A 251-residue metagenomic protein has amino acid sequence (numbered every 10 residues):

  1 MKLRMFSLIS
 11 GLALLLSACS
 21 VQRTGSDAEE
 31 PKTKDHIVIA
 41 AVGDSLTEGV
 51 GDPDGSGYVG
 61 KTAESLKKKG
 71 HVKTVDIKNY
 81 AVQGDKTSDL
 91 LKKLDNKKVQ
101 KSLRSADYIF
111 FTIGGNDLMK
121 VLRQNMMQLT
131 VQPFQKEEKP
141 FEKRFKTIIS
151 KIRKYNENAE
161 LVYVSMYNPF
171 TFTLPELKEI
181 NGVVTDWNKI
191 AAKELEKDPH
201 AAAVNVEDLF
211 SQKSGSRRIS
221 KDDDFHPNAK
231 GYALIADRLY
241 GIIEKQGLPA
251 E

Functional and structural regions predicted by a protein language model:
L15-A18: C-terminal motif of bacterial Sec signal peptides marking the signal peptidase cleavage site
S20-Q22: Bacterial signal peptide processing site
T24-Q83, V99-K101: Serine-esterase "nucleophile elbow" of acetyl-processing enzymes
I39-A41, D76-A81, D107-T112, E160-S165 (+1 more regions): Structural recognition of the beta-strand scaffold that forms the well-ordered cores of secreted hydrolase catalytic
K92-K136: Oxyanion-hole/transition-state-stabilizing segment in secreted/luminal serine hydrolases and related acyltransferases
I149-G182: Active-site segments of SGNH/GDSL-like serine hydrolases that catalyze O-acetyl group transfer/hydrolysis on lipids
P169-V206: Substrate-gating cap/lid alpha-helix
D222-E251: Histidine-centered active-site loop/cap adjacent to the catalytic His in serine esterases/O-acetyl transfer systems
